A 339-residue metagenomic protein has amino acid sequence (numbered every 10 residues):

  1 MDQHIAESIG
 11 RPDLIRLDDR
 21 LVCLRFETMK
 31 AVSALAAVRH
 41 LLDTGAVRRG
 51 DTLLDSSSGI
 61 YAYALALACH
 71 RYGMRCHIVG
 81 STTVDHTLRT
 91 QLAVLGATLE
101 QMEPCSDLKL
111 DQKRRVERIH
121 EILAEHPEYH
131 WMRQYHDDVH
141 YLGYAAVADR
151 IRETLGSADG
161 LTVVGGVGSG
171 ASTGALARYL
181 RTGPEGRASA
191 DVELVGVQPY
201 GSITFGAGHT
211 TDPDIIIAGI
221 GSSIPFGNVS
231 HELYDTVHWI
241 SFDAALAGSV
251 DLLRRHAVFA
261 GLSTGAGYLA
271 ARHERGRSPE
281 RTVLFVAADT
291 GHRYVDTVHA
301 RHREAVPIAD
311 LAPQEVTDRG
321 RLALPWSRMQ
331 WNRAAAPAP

Functional and structural regions predicted by a protein language model:
M1-P339: PLP-dependent amino-acid enzyme catalytic core
